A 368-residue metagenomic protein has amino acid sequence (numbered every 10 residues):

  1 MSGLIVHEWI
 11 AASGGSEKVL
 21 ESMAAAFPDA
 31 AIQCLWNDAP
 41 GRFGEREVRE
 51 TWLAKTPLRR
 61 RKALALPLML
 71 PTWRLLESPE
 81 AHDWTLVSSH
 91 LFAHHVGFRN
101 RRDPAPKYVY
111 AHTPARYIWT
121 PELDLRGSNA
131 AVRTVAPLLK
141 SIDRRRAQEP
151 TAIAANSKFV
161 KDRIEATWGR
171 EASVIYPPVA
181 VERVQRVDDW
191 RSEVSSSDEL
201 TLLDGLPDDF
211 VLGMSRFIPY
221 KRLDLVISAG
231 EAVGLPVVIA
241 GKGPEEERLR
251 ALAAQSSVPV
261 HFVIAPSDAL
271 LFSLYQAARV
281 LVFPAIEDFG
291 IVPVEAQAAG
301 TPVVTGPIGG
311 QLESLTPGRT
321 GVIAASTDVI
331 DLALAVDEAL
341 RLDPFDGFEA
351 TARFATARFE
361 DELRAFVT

Functional and structural regions predicted by a protein language model:
A26-V96: Active-site donor-binding segments of glycosyltransferases and PAPS-dependent sulfotransferases
P67-L68, T327-I330, R341-T368: A charged, aromatic-enriched C-terminal amphipathic alpha-helix characteristic of glycosyltransferases across folds
N129-I153, K161-D162: Membrane-proximal helix-turn-helix segments that form the acceptor-binding/catalytic region of lipid-linked
V211, Q276-D288, T301: Acidic donor-binding loop of glycosyltransferase active sites
E247-A269: Nucleotide-activated donor-binding/catalytic signature segment of Leloir-type glycosyltransferases, i.e., the conserved
A265, S273-A278, L363: Short alpha-helical donor nucleotide-sugar binding micro-motif in glycosyltransferases
P302-G306, L315: Short hydrophobic beta-strand element within catalytic cores of glycosyltransferases and related nucleotide-activated
T316-D328, V336-R341: Conserved acidic donor-binding segment of nucleotide-sugar-dependent glycosyltransferases
